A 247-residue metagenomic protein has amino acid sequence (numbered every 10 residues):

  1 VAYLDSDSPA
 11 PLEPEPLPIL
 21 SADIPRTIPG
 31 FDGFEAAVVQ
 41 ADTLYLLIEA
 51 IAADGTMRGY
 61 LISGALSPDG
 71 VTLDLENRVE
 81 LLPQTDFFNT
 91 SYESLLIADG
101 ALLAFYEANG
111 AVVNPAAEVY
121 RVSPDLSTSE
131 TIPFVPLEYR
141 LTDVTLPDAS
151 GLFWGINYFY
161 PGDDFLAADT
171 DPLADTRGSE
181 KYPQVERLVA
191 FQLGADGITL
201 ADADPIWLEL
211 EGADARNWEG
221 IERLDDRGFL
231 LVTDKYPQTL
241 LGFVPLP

Functional and structural regions predicted by a protein language model:
V1-P247: Sequence/structural signature of beta-propeller domains
